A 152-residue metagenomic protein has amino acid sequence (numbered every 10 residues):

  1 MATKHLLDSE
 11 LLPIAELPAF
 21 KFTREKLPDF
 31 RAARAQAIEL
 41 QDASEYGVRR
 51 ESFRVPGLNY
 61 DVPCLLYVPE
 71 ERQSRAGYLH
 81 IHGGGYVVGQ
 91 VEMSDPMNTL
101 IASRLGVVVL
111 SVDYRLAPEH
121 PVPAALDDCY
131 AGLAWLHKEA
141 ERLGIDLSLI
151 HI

Functional and structural regions predicted by a protein language model:
M1-L66: A glycine/proline-hinged amphipathic helix-loop "lid/cap" segment that gates access to hydrophobic ligand pockets
R75-G83: Short beta-strand element of the alpha/beta-hydrolase
G84-S103: Conserved HGGG/HGGXW glycine-rich cap/lid loop of the alpha/beta-hydrolase fold
Q90-V91, M97, L110-L147: Catalytic nucleophile-loop/oxyanion-hole region of alpha/beta-hydrolase and closely related hydrolase-like folds
I150-I152: Conserved small/polar residues in nucleotide/adenosyl-binding loops
